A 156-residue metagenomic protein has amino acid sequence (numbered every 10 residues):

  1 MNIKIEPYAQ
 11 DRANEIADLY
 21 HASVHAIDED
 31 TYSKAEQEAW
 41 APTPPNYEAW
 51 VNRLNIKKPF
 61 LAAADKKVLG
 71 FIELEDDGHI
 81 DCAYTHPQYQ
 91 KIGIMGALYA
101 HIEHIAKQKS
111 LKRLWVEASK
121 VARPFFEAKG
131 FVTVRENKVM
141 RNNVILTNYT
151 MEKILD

Functional and structural regions predicted by a protein language model:
N2-K4: Extreme N-terminal starter segment of soluble prokaryotic enzymes
P7-Q10, D18-Q90, Y99-H101, I105 (+1 more regions): Acetyl-CoA-dependent GNAT
I56, H79, K112, I145-T147: Exposed loop/turn and edge beta-strand positions of beta-sandwich/beta-sheet ligand-binding modules
G93: Conserved G/P- and acidic residue-centered "switch" motifs that form tight phosphate/ATP-binding loops in soluble
L98, A122-F125: Conserved short alpha-helix immediately C-terminal to the canonical SAM/SAH-binding motif I of Rossmann-like
A106-A118: Conserved GNAT acetyl-CoA-binding A-motif
W115-E117, V132-T150: Conserved catalytic-core motifs of GNAT/GCN5-like acyltransferases
F126-E127, F131: Conserved active-site tyrosine of GNAT-family acetyltransferases
